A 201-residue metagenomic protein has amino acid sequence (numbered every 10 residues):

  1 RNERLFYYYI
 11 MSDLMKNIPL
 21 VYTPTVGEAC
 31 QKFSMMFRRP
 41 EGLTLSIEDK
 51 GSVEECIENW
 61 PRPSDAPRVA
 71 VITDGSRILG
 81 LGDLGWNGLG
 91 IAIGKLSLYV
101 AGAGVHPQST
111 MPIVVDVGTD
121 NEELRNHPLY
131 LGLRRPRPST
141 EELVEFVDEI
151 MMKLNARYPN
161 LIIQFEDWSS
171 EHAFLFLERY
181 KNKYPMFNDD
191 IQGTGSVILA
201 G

Functional and structural regions predicted by a protein language model:
R1-G201: Metallocofactor- and cofactor-centric catalytic cores in central/energy metabolism, strongly enriched
